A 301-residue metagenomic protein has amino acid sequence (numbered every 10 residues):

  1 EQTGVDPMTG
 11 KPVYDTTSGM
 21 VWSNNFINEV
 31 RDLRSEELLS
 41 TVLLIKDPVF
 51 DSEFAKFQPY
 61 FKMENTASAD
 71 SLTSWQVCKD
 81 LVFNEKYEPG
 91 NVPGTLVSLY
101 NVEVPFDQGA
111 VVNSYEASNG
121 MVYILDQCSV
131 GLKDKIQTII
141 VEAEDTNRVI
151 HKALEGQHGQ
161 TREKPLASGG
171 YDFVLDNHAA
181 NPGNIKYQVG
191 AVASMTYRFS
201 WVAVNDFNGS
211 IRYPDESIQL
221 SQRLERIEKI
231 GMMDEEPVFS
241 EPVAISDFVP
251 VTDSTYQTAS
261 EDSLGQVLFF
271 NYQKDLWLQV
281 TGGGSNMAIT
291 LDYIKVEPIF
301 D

Functional and structural regions predicted by a protein language model:
E1-D301: Mature, structured domains of secreted/extracytosolic soluble proteins
